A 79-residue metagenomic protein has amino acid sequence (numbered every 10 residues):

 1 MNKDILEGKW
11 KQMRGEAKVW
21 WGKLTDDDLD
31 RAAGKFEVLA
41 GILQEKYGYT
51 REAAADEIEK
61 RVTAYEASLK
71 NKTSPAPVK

Functional and structural regions predicted by a protein language model:
M1-K79: Intrinsically disordered, low-complexity, hydrophilic segments
